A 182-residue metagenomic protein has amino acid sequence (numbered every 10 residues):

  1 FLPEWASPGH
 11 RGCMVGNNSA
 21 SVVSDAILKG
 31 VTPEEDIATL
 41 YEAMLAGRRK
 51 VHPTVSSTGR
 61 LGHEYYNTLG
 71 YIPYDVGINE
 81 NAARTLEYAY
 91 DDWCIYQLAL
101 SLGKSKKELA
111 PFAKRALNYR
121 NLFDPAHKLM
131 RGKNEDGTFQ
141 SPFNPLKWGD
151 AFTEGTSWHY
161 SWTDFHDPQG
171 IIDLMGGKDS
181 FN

Functional and structural regions predicted by a protein language model:
F1-A99, A113, Y160-P168, I172-D173: Aromatic-rich carbohydrate-recognition surfaces in CAZymes
L2, S101-N182: Catalytic cores of carbohydrate-active enzymes
